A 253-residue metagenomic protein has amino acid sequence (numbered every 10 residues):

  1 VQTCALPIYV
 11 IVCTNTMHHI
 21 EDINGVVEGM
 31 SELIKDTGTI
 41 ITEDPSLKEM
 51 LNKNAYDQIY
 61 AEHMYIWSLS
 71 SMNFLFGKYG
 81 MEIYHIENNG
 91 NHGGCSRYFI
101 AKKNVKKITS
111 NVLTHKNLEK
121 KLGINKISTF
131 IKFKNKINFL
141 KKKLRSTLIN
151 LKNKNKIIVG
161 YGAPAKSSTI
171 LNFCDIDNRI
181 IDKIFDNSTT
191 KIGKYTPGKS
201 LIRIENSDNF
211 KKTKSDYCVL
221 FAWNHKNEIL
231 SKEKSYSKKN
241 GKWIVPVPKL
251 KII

Functional and structural regions predicted by a protein language model:
V1-L6: Short, small-residue-biased leader/transition segments that mark boundaries at the very start of proteins
Y9-V12: A conserved beta-strand element that flanks and buttresses the S-adenosyl-L-methionine
T16: Hydrophobic adenine-recognition pocket in adenosine-nucleotide-binding enzymes
N24-I41, K234: A short glycine-rich, Lys/Arg-flanked "PGG" loop and its adjoining helix->strand segment in the class I
T37-P45, G241-P248: Conserved beta-strand signature within the Rossmann-like core of class I S-adenosyl-L-methionine
T42-Y65, L69-S71: Short, glycine-/aromatic-enriched active-site segment of Class I SAM-dependent methyltransferases
M81-H92: Conserved S-adenosyl-L-methionine
G93-N138: Flexible, glycine-/basic-rich loop-and-beta segments that form/coincide with the SAM-dependent methyltransferase
